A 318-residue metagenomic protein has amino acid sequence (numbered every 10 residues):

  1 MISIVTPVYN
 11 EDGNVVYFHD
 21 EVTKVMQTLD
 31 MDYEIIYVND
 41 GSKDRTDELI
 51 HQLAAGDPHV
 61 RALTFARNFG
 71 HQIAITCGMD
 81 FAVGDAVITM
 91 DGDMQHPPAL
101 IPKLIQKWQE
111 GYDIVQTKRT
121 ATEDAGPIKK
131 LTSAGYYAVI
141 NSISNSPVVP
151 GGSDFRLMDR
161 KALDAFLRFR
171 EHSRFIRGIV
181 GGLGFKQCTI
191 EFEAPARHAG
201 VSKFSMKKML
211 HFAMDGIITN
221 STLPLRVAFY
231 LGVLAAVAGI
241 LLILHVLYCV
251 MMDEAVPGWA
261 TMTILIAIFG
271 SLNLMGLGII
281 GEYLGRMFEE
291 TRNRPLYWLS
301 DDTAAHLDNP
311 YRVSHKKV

Functional and structural regions predicted by a protein language model:
M1-S3, E34: Cell-envelope/extracellular polymer assembly enzymes that use nucleotide-activated donors
E11-M26: Short, well-formed alpha-helical segments that are part of the catalytic scaffolds of diverse glycosyltransferases
N14-Y17, D44-L53: Acidic helix N-cap motif at the loop->helix transition within catalytic regions of sugar-transfer enzymes
M31-G41, L63-T64: Short beta-strand/loop segment that forms part of the nucleotide-sugar
N39-D47, M94-Q95: A conserved acidic beta->alpha catalytic loop
Q52, H59-R67, H71-F81, P98-I179 (+1 more regions): Acceptor/aglycone-binding surface of glycosyltransferases and processive sugar-polymer synthases
V87: Short aromatic/hydrophobic "clamp" motif used to bind/position activated sugar donors
F175-V318: Hydrophobic helical membrane-anchoring modules
